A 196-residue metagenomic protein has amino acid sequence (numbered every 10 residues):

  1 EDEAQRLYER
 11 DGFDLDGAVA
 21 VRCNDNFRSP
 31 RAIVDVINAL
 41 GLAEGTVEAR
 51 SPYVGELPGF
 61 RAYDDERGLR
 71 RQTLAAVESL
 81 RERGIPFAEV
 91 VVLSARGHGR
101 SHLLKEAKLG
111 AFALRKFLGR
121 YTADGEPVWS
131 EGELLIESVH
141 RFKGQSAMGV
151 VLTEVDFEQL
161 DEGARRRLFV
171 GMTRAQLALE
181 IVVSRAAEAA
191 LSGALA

Functional and structural regions predicted by a protein language model:
E1-A196: Conserved helicase motor core of SF1/SF2 NTP-dependent helicases
